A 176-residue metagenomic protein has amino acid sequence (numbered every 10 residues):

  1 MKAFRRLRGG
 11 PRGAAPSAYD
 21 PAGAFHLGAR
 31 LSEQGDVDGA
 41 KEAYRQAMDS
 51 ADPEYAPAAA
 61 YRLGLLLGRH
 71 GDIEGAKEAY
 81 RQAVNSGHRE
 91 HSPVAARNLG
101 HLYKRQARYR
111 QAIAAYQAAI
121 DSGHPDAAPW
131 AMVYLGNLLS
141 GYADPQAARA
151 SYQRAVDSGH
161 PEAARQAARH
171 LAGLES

Functional and structural regions predicted by a protein language model:
G13-S50, A58, L65-R69: Alpha-helical segment of the N-proximal tetratricopeptide repeat
A22, A58, H91-V94, A127-W130 (+1 more regions): Start-of-helix register in tetratricopeptide repeats
H26, R62, N98, Y134 (+1 more regions): Canonical tetratricopeptide repeat
